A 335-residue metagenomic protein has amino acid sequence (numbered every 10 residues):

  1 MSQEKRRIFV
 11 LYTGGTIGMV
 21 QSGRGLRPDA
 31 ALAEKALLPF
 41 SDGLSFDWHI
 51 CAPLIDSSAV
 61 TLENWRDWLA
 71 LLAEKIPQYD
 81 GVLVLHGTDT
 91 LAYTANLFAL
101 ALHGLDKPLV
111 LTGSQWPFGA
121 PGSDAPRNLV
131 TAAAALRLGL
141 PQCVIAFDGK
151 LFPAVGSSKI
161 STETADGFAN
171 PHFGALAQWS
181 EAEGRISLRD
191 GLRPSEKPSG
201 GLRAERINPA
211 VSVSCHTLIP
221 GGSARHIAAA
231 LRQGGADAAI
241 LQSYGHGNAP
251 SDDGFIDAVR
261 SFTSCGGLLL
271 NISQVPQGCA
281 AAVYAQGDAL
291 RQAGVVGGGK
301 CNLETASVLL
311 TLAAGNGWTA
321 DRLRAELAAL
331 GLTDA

Functional and structural regions predicted by a protein language model:
S2-A335: Active-site histidine-anchored catalytic micro-motif
